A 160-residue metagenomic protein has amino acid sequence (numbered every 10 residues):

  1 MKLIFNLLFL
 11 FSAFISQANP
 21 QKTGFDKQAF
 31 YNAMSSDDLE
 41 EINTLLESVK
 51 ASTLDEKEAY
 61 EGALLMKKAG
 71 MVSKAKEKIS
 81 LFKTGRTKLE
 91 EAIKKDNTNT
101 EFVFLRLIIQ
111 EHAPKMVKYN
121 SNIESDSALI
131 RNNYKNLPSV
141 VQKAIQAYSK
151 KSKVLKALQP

Functional and structural regions predicted by a protein language model:
M1-F25: Bacterial Sec-dependent N-terminal signal peptides
N32-L45, K78-R86, Y119-N120: Helix-turn-helix repeat elements of alpha-solenoid scaffolds
S35, K67-K76, H112-V117: Short coil/turn linking the two alpha-helices of tandem helical-hairpin repeats
S80-T87, K118-N136: TPR/TPR-like (Sel1-like) alpha-helical repeat modules
S125-P160: Terminal, low-structured helical/coil segments at or just beyond the last alpha-helical repeat
